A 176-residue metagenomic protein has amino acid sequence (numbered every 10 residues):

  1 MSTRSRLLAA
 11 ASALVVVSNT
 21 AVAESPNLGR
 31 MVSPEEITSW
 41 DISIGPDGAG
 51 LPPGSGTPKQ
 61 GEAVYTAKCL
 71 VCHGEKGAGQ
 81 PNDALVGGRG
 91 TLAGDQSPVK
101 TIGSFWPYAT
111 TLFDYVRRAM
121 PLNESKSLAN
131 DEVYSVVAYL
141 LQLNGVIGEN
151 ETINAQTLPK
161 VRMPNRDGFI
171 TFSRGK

Functional and structural regions predicted by a protein language model:
M1-A9: Bacterial N-terminal signal peptides that target proteins for export
A9-V17: Bacterial N-terminal signal peptides
N19-A23: Sec/Tat signal peptide C-region and signal peptidase I cleavage site
L28-V64, P121-S125: Electrostatic cytochrome c docking/interface patches
D41, P53-N82, V86: Sequence/structural segment immediately N-terminal to covalent heme-attachment motifs in c-type and related
K59-A67, A78-G79, W106-A109, S127-N130 (+1 more regions): Sequence context surrounding c-type heme c attachment/ligation sites in exported
E62, A78-R117, P121: Gly/Gly-Pro-rich "capping" loops immediately C-terminal to redox-active cysteine motifs in periplasmic/lumenal
N123-K176: Flexible coil segments in periplasmic/lumen-exposed cytochrome c-class electron-transfer proteins
